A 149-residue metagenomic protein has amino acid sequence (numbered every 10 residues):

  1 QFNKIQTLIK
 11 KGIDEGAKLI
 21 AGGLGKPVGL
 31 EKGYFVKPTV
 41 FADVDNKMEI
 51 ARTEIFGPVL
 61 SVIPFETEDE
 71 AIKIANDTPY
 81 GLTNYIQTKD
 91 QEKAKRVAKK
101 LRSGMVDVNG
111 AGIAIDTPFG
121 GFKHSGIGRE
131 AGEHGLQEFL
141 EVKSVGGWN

Functional and structural regions predicted by a protein language model:
Q1-K4: Structural signature of PLP-dependent enzymes
K18-V28: Cytochrome P450 fold signature focused on the C-terminal beta-domain
V28, K32-N149: Conserved C-terminal structural/oligomerization subdomain of aldehyde/semialdehyde dehydrogenase
